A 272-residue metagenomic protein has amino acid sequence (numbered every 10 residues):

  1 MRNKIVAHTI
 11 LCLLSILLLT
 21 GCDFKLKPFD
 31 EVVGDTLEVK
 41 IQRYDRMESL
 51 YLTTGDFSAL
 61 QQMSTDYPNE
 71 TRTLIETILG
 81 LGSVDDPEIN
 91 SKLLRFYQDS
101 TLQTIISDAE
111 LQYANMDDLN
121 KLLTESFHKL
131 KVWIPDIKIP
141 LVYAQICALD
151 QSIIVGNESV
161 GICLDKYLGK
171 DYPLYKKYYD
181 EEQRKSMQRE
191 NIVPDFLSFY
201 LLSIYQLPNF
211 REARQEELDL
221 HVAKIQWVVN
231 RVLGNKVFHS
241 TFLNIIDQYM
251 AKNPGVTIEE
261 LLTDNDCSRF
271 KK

Functional and structural regions predicted by a protein language model:
M1-I10: Bacterial N-terminal signal peptides that target proteins for export
L18-G21: C-terminal motif of bacterial Sec signal peptides marking the signal peptidase cleavage site
D23-R95: N-terminal mature-domain "stem" immediately C-terminal to a signal peptide or N-terminal signal-anchor/transmembrane
K92-K272: Acidic/His-rich structured neighborhood in mature extracellular/periplasmic domains
